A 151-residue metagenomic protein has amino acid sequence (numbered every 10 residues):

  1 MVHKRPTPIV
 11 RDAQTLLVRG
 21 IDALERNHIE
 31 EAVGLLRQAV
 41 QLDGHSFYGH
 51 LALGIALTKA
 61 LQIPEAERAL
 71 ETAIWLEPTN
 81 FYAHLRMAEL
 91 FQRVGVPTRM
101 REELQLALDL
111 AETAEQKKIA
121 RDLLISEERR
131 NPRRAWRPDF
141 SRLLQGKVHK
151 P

Functional and structural regions predicted by a protein language model:
M1-R11, Q145-P151: Long, contiguous interaction/recruitment modules in multidomain scaffold/adaptor proteins
I9-L42: Alpha-helical segment of the N-proximal tetratricopeptide repeat
Q14, Y48, Y82, Q116-I119: Start-of-helix register in tetratricopeptide repeats
V18, A52, R86, A120-L123: Canonical tetratricopeptide repeat
E25-Q38, K59-T72, V94-L106, P132-R137: Structural signature of tandem alpha-helical TPR/SEL1-like repeats, specifically the intra-repeat loop/turn
E89-R129: TPR/TPR-like (Sel1-like) alpha-helical repeat modules
